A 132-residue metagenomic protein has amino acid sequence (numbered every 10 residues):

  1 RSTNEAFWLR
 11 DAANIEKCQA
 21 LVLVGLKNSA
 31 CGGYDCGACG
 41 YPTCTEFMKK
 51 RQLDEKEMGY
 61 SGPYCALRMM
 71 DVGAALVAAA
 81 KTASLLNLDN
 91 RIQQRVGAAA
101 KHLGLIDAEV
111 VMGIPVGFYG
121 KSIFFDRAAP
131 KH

Functional and structural regions predicted by a protein language model:
R1-H132: Acidic, surface-exposed loops and disordered segments
